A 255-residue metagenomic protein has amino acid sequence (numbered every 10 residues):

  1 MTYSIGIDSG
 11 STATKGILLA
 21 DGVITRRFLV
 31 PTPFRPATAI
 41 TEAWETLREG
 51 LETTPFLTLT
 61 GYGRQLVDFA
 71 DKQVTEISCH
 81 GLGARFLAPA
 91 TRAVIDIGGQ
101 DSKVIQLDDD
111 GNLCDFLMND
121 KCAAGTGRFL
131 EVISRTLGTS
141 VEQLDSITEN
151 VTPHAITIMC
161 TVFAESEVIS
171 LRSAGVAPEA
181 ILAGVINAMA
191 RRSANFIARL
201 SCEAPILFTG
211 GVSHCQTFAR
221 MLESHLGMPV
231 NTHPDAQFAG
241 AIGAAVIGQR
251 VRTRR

Functional and structural regions predicted by a protein language model:
M1, G63-N112, A198, G243-R250: Conserved phosphate-binding catalytic cores of ATP/NTP-utilizing and phosphoryl-transfer enzymes
T2-D8, T54-T58, R92-I95: Short glycine-aspartate micro-motif
Y3-T38, E42, L113-C122: Short glycine-rich, Thr/Ser-proximal phosphate-binding strand/loop in the N-terminal lobe of ATP-dependent enzymes
A20, R26-T32, R48-S78, I105 (+1 more regions): Short beta-strand-loop/turn "lid" adjacent to the catalytic site in phosphate-handling enzymes
G63, I197, C202-H225, A236-G240: Glycine-rich phosphate-binding loops at beta-strand->alpha-helix junctions
N112-I156, C160: Glycine-rich phosphate-binding loop plus the immediately following alpha-helix
G127-L130, H233-R255: Glycine-rich phosphate-binding/hydrolytic loop that grips phosphoryl groups
S166-A198, Q237: Adenine-nucleotide phosphate-binding core of ATP-dependent small-molecule kinases
